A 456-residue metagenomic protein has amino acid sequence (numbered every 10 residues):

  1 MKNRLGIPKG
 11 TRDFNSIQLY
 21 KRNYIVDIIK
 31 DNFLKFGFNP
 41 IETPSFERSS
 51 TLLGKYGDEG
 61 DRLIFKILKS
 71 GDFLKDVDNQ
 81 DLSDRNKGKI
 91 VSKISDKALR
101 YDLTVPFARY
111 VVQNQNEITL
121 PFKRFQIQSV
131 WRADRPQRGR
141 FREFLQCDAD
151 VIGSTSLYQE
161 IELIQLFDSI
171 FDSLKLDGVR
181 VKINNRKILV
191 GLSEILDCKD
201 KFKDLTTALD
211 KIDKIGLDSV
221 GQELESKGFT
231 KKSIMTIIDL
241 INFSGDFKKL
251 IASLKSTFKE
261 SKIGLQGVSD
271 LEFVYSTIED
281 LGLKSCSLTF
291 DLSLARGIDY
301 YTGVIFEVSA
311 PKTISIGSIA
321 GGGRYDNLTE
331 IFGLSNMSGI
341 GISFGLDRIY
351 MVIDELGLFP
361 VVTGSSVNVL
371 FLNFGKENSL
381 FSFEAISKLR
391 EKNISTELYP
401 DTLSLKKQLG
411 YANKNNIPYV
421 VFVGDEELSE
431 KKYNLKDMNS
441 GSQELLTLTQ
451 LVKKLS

Functional and structural regions predicted by a protein language model:
M1-Y101, V105, I161-Q165, K182: TRNA-binding/sensing appendages of the translation machinery
K9-R12, C147, T207: Positions in alpha-helical segments
G10, P106, L166, I188-G191 (+3 more regions): A general alpha-helix detector
K21-F36, E47-R48, D84-I94, D102-N116 (+2 more regions): Positively charged, Gly/Ser-enriched RNA/tRNA-binding surfaces
R62-L74, C198-S219, A310: Acidic, His- and aromatic-enriched active-site or binding-groove loops in soluble protein domains that engage sugars
D168-S173, K187-L196: Hydrophobic mid-domain F-helix/FG-region of cytochrome P450s
G178-K187, L205, L288-S293: Short, surface-exposed recognition loops or helix-turn segments adjacent to catalytic cores
V181-N184, I212-G216, Q266: Short acidic alpha-helix initiation/capping motifs at coil-to-helix transition points, especially at protein N-termini
